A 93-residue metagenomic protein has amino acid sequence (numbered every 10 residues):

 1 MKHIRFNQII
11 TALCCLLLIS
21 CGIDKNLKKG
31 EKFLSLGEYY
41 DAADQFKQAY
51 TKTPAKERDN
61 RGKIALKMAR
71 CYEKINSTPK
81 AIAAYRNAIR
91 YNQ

Functional and structural regions predicted by a protein language model:
C21, N60-R61: Structural signature of alpha-solenoid helical repeat junctions
T51, I89-R90: Conserved structural position within tetratricopeptide repeats
